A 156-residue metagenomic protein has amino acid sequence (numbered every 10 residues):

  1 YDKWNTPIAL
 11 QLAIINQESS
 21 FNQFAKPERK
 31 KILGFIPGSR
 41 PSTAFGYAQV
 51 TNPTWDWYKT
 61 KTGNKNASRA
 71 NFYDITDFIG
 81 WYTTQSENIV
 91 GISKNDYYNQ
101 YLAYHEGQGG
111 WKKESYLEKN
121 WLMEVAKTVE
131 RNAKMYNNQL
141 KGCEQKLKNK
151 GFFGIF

Functional and structural regions predicted by a protein language model:
Y1-I32, E87-V90, Q139-L140: Export/targeting segments at the very N-terminus of extracytoplasmic proteins
Q17-E18, E28-I32, F72, D96 (+3 more regions): Flexible domain-boundary/linker segments
A25-W57, Y101-A103, N120-W121: Short, surface-exposed glycine/acidic/tryptophan-bearing loops
S39, N95-L147: Catalytic and substrate-binding regions of cell-wall glycan-acting enzymes that process beta-1,4-linked
Y47-N99, A103-K112, V129: Alpha-helical segment that forms one wall of the substrate-binding/catalytic cleft in peptidoglycan-active domains
K148-F156: Low-complexity, Gly/Ser/Thr/Pro-rich intrinsically disordered linker/tail segments
